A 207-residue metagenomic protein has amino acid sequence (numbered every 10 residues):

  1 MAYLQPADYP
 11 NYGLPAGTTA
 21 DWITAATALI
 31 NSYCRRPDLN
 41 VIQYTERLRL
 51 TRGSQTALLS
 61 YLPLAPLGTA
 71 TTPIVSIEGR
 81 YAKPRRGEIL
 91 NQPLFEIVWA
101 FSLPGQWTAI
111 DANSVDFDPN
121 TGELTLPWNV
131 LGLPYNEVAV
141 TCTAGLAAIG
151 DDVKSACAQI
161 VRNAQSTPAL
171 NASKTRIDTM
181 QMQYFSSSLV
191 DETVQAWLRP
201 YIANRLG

Functional and structural regions predicted by a protein language model:
M1-G207: Divalent metal-cofactor coordination and adjacent catalytic microenvironments
